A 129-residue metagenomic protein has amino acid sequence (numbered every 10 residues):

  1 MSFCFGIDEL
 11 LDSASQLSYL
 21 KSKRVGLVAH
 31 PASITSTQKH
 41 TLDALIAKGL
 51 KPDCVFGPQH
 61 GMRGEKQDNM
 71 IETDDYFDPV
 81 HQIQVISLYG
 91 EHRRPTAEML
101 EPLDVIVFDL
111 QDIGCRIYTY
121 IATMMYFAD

Functional and structural regions predicted by a protein language model:
M1-K51: N-terminal phosphate-binding or glycine-rich loops at protein starts, especially the Walker A/P-loop of NTPases
K23, L103-D104: Short, well-ordered alpha-helix to beta-strand connector turns
A47, H60-R63, I71-Y76: A cross-family phosphate/adenosyl-ligand binding-site feature
K51-H60: Short internal beta-strands
D68-L103, C115: Glycine-rich oxoanion-binding loops at beta->alpha junctions
V105, I121-D129: Functional cores that coordinate and move charged inorganic groups
F108-D109: Redox-cofactor binding/interface segments in oxidoreductases and associated redox assembly factors
D112-M124: Glycine/threonine-rich flexible loop motifs
